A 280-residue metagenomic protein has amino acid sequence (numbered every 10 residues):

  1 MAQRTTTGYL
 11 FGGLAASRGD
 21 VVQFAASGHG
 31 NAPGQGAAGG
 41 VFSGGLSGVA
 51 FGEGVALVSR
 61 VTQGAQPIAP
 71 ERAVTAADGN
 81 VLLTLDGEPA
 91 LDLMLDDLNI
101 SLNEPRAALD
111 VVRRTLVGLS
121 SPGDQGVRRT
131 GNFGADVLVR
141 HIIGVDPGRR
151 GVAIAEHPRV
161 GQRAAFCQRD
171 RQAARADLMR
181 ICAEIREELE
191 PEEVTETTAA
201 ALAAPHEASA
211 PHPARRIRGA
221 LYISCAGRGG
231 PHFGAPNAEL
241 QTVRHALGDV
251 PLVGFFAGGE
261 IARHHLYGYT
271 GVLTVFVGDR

Functional and structural regions predicted by a protein language model:
M1-A220, C225-F233, Q241-A246, V250 (+1 more regions): Small-residue-enriched flexible segments
